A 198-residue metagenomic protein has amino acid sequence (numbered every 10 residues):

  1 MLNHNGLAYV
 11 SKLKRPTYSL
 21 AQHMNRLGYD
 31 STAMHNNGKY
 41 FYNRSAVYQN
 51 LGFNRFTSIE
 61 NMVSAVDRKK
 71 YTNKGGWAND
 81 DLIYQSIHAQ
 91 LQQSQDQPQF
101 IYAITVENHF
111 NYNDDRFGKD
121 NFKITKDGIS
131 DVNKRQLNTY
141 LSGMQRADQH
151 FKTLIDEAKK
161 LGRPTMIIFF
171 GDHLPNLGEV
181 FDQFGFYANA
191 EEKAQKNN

Functional and structural regions predicted by a protein language model:
M1-N198: Solvent-exposed soluble domains appended to multi-pass membrane proteins
